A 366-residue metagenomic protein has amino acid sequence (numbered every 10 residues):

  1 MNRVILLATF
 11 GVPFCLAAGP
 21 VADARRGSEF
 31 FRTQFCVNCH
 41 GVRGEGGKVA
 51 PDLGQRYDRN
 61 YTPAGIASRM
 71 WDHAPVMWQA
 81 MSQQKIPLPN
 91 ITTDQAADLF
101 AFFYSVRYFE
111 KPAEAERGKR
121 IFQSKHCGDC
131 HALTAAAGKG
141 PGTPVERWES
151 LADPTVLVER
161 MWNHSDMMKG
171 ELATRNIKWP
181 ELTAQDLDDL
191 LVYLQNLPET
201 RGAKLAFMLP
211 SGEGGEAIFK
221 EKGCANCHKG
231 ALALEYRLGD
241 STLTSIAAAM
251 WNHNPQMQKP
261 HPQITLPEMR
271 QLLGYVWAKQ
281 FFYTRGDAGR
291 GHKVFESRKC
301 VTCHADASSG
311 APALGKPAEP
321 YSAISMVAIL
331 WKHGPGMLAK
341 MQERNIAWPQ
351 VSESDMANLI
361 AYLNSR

Functional and structural regions predicted by a protein language model:
M1-E29, D166, K178-Q185, L205 (+4 more regions): N-terminal export/targeting leaders of redox proteins
C15-R32, D98-Q123, V192-K220, E268-E296 (+1 more regions): Electrostatic cytochrome c docking/interface patches
V21-T33, G41, K48, D52 (+9 more regions): Sequence context of c-type cytochrome heme-c attachment sites
G41-A74, K119-R120, D129-S165, E216-K220 (+2 more regions): Gly/Gly-Pro-rich "capping" loops immediately C-terminal to redox-active cysteine motifs in periplasmic/lumenal
Q55-Y57, I86-I91, G118, R147-E149 (+6 more regions): Tandem-repeat/low-complexity and Cys-motif detector
D58, W71, P75, S82 (+12 more regions): Sec-exported extracytoplasmic/periplasmic mature domains
I66, M70, I91, I121-F122 (+17 more regions): Fold-core signature of tandem repeat domains
P87, G128-D129, K178, L190 (+1 more regions): Soluble extramembrane regions of membrane proteins in the secretory/endomembrane system
